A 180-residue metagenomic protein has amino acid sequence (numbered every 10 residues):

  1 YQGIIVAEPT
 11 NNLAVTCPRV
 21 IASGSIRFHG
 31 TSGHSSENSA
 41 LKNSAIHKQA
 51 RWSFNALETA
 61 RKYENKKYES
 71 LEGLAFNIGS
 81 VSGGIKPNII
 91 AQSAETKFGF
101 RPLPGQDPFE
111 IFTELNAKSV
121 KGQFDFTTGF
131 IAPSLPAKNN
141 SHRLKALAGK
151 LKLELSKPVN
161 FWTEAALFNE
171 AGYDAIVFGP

Functional and structural regions predicted by a protein language model:
Y1-N11: A glycine-rich helix N-cap at a beta->alpha junction
P9, T16, A22-P180: Metal-dependent amide/peptide-bond hydrolase catalytic core, centered on the "pita-bread" metallohydrolase fold
